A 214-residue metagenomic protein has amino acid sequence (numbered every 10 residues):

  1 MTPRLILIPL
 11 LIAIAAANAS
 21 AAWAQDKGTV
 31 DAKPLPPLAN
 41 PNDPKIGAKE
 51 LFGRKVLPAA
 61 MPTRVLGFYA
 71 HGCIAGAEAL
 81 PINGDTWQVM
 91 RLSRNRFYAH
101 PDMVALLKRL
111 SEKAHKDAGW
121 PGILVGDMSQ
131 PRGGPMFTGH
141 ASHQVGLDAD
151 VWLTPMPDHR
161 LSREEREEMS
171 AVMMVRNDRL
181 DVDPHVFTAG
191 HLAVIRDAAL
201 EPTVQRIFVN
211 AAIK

Functional and structural regions predicted by a protein language model:
T2-F68: N-terminal secretory targeting signals
Q25-P44, H159-K214: Catalytic cores and adjacent binding grooves of peptidoglycan-active enzymes
E50-R64, D127, G139-L153: Short charge-dense sequence patches
P62-V125, F187-V194, E201-V204, F208: Active-site acidic/histidine clusters and adjacent loop/turn architecture that either coordinate catalytic ions
H115-T138, K214: Conserved short secondary-structure elements within globular domains
K116-A118, S142-L147, A199: Extracellular/periplasmic catalytic domains that process cell-envelope and extracellular macromolecules
G126-S129, W152-P155, I207-I213: Active-site-proximal beta-strand/loop segments in catalytic clefts of secreted hydrolases
Q130-D181: Acidic/His-rich structured neighborhood in mature extracellular/periplasmic domains
